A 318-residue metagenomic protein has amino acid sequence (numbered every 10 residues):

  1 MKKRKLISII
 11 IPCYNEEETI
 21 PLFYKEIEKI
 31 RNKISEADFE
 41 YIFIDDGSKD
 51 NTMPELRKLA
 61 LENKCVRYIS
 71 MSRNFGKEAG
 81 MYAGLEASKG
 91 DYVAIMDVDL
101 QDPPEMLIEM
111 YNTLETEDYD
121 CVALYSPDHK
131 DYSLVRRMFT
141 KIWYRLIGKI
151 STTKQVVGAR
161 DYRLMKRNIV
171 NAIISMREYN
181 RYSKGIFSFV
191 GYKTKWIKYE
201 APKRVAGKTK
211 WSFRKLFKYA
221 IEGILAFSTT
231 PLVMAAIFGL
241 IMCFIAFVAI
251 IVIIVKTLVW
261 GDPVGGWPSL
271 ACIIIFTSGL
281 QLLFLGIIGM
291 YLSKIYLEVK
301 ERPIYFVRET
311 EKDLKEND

Functional and structural regions predicted by a protein language model:
M1-K3, R145, Y182-D318: Hydrophobic helical membrane-anchoring modules
M1-Y132: Structured catalytic core of nucleotide-sugar glycosyltransferases
L6, D50, R163-K166, G239 (+1 more regions): Residue-level detector of functionally special positions within alpha-helical transmembrane segments of multi-pass
P12, M71-R73, K130, R163 (+3 more regions): Short conserved micro-motifs on helix faces and helix-strand junctions that flank and scaffold key functional residues
K58, M71-R73, K77-A87, Y92 (+3 more regions): Acceptor/aglycone-binding surface of glycosyltransferases and processive sugar-polymer synthases
